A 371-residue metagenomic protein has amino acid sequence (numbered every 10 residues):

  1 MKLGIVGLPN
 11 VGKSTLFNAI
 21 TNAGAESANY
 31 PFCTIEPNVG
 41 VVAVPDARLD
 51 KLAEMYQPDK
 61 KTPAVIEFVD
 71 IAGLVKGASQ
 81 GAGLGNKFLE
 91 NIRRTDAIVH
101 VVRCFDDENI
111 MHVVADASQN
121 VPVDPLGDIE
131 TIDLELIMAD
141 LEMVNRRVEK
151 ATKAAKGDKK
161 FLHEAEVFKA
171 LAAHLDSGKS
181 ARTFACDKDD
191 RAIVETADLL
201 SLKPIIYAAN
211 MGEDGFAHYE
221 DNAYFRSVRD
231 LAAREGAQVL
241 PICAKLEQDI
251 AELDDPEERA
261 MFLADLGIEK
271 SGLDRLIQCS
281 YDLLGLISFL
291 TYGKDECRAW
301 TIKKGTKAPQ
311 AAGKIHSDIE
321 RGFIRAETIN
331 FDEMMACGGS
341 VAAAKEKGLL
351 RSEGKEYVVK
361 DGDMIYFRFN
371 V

Functional and structural regions predicted by a protein language model:
M1-N120, L126, D133, V144-N145 (+1 more regions): Conserved G1/Walker A P-loop phosphate-binding module
K2-V6, V11, F17, N145 (+3 more regions): C-terminal-of-GTPase-core extension/linker across diverse P-loop GTPases
G24-F32, V39-V41, L49, P63 (+16 more regions): Generic secondary-structure boundary/loop-capping signal
L74-Q80, S118-V123, E130-L136, A155-K160 (+2 more regions): Flexible beta-alpha connector loops of hexameric P-loop NTPases
L89-V102, L136, A208-A209, C297 (+2 more regions): Long, contiguous hydrophobic alpha-helical segments, chiefly transmembrane helices and signal peptides
